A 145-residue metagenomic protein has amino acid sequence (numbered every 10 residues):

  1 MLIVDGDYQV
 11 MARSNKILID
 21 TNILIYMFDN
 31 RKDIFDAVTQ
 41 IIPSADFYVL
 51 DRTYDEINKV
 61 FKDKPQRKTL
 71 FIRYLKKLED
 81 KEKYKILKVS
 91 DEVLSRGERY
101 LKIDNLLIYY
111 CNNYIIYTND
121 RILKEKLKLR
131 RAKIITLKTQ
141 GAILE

Functional and structural regions predicted by a protein language model:
L2-R31, F35, V49: Metal-dependent nucleic-acid phosphoesterase active-site entry motif
V4-D7, N22-I25, T39, R73 (+1 more regions): Short, functional N-terminal and low-complexity linear motifs
D7-Q9, V38-T39, L107-I108, K124-E125: Short secondary-structure boundary/capping segments
N15, T53-E145: Nuclease catalytic cores that cleave nucleic-acid phosphodiester bonds, predominantly acidic two-metal-ion
I25, I42, R131-I134: Short, well-ordered alpha-helical segments in soluble proteins
I34-A37, K133-I134: Glycine-rich, phosphate-binding/catalytic loops in enzymes
A37-D63: PIN/NYN-family metal-dependent endoribonuclease catalytic core
